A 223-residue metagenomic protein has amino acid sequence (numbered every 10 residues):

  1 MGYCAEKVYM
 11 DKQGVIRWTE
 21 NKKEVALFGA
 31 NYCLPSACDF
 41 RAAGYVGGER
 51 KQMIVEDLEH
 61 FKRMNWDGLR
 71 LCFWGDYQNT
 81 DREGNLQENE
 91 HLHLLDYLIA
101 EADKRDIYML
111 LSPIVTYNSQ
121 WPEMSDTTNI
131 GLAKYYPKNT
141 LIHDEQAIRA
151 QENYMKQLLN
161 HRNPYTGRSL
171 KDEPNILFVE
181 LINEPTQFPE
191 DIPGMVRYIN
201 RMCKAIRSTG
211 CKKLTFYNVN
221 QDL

Functional and structural regions predicted by a protein language model:
G2-C4: Boundary at the C-terminal end of the N-terminal hydrophobic targeting segment
K7-L223: Active-site mouth of glycoside hydrolases
